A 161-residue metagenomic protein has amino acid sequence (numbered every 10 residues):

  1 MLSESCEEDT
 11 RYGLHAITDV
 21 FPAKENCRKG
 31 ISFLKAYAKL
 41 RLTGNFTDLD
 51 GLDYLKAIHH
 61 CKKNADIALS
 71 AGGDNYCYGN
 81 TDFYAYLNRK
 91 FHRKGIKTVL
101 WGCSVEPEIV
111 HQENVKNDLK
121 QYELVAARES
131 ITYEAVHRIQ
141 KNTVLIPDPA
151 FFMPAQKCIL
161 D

Functional and structural regions predicted by a protein language model:
M1-D118, A150-F151, Q156, L160-D161: Aromatic- and Gly/Pro-rich donor/ligand-binding loops that form nucleotide- or phosphate-bearing donor binding pockets
K90, L119, K141-L145: A short alpha->loop->secondary-structure connector
K94, Q121, I139: Conserved dinucleotide-binding and phosphotransfer motif residues
V110-E113, E129-Y133: Short, glycine/polar-rich helix-capping loops at beta-to-alpha or helix-loop-helix junctions that flank or form
Y122-E129: A short beta-strand/loop micro-motif in the catalytic core of glycosyltransferases that engages the nucleotide-sugar
Y133-F151: Helix-loop-beta element that forms the nucleotide-linked donor phosphate-binding surface in glycosyltransferases
